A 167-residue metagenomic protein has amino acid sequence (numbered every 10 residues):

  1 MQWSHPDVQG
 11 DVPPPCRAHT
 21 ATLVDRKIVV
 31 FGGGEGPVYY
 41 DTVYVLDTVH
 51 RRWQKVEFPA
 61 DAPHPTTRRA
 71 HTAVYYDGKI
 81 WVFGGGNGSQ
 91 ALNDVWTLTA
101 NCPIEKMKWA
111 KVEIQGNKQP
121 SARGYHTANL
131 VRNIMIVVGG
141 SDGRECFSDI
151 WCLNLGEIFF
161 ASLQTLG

Functional and structural regions predicted by a protein language model:
M1-G167: Kelch-like beta-propeller repeat domains
